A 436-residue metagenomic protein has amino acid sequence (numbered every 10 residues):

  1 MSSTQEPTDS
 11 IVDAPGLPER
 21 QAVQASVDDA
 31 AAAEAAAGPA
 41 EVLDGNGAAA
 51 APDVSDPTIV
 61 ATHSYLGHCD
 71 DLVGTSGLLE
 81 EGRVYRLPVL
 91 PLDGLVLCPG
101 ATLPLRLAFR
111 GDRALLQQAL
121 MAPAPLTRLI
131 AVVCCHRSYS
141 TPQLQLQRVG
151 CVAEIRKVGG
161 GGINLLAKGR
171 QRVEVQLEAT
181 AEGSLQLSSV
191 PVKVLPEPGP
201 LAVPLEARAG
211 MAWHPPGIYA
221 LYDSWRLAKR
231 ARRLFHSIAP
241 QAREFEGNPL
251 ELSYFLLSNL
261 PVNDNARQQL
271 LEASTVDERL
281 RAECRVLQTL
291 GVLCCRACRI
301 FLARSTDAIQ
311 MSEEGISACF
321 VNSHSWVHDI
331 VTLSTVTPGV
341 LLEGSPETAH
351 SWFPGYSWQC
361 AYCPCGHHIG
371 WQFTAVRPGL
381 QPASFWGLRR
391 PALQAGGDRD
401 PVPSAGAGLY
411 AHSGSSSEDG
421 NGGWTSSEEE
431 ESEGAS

Functional and structural regions predicted by a protein language model:
S2-C294, I300-S305, S413-S417, W424-A435: N-terminal low-complexity, acidic/polar interaction/targeting segments
T289-S436: A short Gly-Trp-Pro
